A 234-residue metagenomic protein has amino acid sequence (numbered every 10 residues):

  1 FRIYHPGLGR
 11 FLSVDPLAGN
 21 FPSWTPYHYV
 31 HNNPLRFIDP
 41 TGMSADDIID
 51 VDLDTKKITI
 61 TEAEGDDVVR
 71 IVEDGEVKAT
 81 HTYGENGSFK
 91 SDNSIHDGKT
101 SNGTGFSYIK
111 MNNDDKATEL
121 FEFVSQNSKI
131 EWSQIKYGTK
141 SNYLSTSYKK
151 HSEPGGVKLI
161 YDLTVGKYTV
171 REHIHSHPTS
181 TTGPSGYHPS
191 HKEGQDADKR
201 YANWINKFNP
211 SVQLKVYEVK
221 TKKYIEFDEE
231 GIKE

Functional and structural regions predicted by a protein language model:
F1-S94: Short turn/helix-capping motifs enriched in Asx and small/polar residues
V14-D15, G138, T146-Y148, I174-H177 (+1 more regions): Short His-Asn-centered micro-motif
P34-L35, G65, K140, H177-T181: Acidic glycine-/aspartate-rich tracts in secreted/extracellular proteins
A45-A63, G156-E234: Active-site-proximal loop/helix of nucleotide/amide-processing enzymes and allied scaffolds
K99-F123, P189, G194-K199: Charged, amphipathic alpha-helical segments
S125-I130: A short catalytic or substrate-binding loop motif that flags glycine-/basic-rich loops and adjacent residues that bind
E131-T139, K215: Short beta-strand scaffold segments in enzyme catalytic cores
S147-G155: Short, solvent-exposed aromatic-acidic interface loops
